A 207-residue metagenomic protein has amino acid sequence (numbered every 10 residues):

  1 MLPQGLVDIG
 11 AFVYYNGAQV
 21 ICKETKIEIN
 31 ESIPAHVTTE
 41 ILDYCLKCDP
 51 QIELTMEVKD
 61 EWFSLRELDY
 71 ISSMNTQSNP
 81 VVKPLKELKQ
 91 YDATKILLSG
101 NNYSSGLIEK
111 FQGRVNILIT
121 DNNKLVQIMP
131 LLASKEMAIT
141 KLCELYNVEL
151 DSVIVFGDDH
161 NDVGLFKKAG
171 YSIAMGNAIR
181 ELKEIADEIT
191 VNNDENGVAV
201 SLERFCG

Functional and structural regions predicted by a protein language model:
M1-Y70: Active-site phosphate-binding/coordination module
V7-D8, N16, F111-R114, K168-A169 (+1 more regions): Short, structured coil segments at secondary-structure junctions
V13, I154-F156, I173, T190: Hydrophobic/aromatic beta-strand patches that form the interior of the parallel beta-sheet core in alpha/beta enzyme
K26-I29, I71-S72, S134-K135, F205-G207: Short, surface-exposed amphipathic charged segments that create phosphate/polyanion-binding patches used for binding
T38, S105, E136, E195-L202: A general structural signal for well-ordered alpha-helical segments in protein cores
Y44, C48-F156, H160-L165, N177: Conserved acidic, metal-coordinating active-site core of Asp-based, Mg2+-dependent phosphoryl-transfer enzymes
K168, S172-G207: Asp-based, Mg2+/Mn2+-dependent phosphohydrolase catalytic module
